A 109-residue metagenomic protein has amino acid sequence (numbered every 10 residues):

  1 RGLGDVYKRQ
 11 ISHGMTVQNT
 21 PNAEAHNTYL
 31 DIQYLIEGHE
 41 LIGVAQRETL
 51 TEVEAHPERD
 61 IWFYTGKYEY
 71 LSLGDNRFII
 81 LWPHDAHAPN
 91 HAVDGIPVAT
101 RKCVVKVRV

Functional and structural regions predicted by a protein language model:
G2-Y7: Short, small-residue-biased leader/transition segments that mark boundaries at the very start of proteins
I11-H26, A55-K67, A88: Short acidic (Asp/Glu) patches
N19-D31, Q46-E52, G66, L73-G74: A short beta-loop-beta micro-motif enriched in histidine and acidic residues
N27-L41, Q46-E48, E54-D60, K106: Short, conserved beta-strand element in jelly-roll/cupin
I32, F78-I80, P97-V109: A short hydrophobic beta-strand segment most commonly corresponding to one strand of the jelly-roll/cupin
V44-Q46, N90-V93: A short secondary-structure junction signal
Y70-S72, V104: Well-ordered beta-strand positions in beta-sheet-rich domains
S72-A92: Conserved metal-binding segment of the jelly-roll/cupin
